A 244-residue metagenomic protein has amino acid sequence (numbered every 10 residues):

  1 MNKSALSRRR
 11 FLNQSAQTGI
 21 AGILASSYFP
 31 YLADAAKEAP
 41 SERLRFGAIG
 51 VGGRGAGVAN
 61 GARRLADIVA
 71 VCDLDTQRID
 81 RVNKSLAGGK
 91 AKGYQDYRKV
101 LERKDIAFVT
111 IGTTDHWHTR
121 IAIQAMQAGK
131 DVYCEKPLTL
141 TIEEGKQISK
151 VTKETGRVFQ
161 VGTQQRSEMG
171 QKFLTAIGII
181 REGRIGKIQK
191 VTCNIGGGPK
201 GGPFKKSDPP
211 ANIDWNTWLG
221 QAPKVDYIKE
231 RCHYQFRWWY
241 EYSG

Functional and structural regions predicted by a protein language model:
M1-I20: N-terminal secretory signal peptides and thylakoid transit peptides that target proteins across membranes
T18-A87, Q165-E168: N-terminal Rossmann-like dinucleotide-binding module
G50-R54, E154-G244: Predominantly a Rossmann-like dinucleotide-binding segment in NAD(P)-dependent oxidoreductases
A56-V58, I79-R81, R98-K99, T119-Q124 (+3 more regions): Pocket-flanking alpha-helical
A91-D96: Conserved SAM-binding strand-loop segment of SAM-dependent methyltransferases
V109-T110: N-terminal Rossmann-like NAD(P) cofactor-binding module of classical short-chain dehydrogenase/reductase
T114, T119-S167, G183: Beta-strand-loop-alpha-helix segment that lines the small-molecule cofactor/substrate pocket of alpha/beta enzymes
